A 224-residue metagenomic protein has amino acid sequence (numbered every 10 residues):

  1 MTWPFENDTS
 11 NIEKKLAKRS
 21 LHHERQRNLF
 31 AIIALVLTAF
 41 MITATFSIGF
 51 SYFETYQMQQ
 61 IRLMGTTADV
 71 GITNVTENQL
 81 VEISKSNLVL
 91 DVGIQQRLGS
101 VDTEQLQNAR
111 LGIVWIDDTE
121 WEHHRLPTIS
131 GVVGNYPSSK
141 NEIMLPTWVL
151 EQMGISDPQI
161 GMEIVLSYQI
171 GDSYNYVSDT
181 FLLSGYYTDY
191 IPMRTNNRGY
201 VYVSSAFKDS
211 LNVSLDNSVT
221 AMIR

Functional and structural regions predicted by a protein language model:
M1-F30: Feature of multi-pass inner-membrane transport and sensor proteins that recognizes transmembrane helices together
P4-K15, L35-M41, D102-Q107: Short, mixed-charge, low-aromatic patches
H23-I32, L37-G65: Alpha-helical transmembrane segments
F50-R224: Basic-flanked hydrophobic alpha-helices used for secretion and membrane insertion
